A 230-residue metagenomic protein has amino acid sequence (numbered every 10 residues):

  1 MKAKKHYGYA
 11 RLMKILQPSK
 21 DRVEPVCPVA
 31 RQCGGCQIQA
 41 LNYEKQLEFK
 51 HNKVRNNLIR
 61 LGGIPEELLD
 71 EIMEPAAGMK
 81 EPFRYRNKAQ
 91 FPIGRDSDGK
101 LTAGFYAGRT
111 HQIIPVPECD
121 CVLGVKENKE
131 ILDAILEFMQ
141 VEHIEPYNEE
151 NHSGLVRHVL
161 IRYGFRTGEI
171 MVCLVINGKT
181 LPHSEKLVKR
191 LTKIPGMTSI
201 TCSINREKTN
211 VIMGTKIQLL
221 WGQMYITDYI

Functional and structural regions predicted by a protein language model:
M1-I230: Accessory RNA-recognition modules of RNA-modification enzymes
